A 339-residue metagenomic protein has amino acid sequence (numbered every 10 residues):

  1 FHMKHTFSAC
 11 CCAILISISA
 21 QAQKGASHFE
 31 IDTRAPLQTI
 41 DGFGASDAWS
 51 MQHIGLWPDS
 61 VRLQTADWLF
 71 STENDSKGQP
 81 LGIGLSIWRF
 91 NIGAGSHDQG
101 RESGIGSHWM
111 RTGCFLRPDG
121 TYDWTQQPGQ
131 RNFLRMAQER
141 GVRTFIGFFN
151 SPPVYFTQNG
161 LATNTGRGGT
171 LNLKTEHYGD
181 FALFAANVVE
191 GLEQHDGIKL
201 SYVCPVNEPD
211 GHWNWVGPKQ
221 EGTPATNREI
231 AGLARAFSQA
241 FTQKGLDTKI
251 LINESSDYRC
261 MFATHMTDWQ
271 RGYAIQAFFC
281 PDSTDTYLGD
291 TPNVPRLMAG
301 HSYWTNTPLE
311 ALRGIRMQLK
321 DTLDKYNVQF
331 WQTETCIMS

Functional and structural regions predicted by a protein language model:
F1-K24: Bacterial Sec-dependent N-terminal signal peptides
A22-Y202, G211, R228-M266, Q270-C280 (+2 more regions): Non-catalytic accessory regions flanking glycosidase/transglycosidase catalytic cores in CAZymes
F148, V206, L251-S255, G300-H301 (+1 more regions): Generic beta-strand/beta-sheet core signal
L171-N172, K219-A225: Glycine-rich tight-turn/loop motif centered on a GG-T
G211, W215-G217, S256-A263, Y303-N306 (+1 more regions): Active-site clefts of carbohydrate-active enzymes
G217-Q220, A236-F237, T267-W269, T307-L309: Divalent cation-coordinating acidic motifs and surrounding scaffolds that mediate Ca2+/Mg2+/Mn2+/Zn2+-dependent binding
V294-L309: Extracellular glycoside hydrolase catalytic/binding regions
L312-R316: Active-site-adjacent beta->alpha loops and helix N-cap segments on the catalytic face of soluble alpha/beta enzymes
